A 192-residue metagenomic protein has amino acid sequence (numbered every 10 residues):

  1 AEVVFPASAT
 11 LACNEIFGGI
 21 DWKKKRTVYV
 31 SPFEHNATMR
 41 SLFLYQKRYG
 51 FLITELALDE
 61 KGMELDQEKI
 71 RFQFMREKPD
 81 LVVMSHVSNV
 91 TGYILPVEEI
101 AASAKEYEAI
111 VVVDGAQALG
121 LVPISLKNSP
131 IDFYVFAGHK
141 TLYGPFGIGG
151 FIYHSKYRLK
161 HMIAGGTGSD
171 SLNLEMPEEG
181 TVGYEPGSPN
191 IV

Functional and structural regions predicted by a protein language model:
A1-V192: Pyridoxal 5′-phosphate
